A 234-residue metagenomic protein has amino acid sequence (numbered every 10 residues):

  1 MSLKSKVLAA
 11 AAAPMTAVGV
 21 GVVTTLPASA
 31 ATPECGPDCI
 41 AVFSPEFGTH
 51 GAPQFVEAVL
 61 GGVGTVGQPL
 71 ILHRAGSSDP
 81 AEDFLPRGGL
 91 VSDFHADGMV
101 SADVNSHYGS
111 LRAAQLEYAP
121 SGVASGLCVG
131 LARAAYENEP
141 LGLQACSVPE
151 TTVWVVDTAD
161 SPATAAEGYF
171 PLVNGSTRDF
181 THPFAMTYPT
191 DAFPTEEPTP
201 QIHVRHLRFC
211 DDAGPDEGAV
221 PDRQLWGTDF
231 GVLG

Functional and structural regions predicted by a protein language model:
M1-A30: Secretory targeting and sorting signals
A31-G234: Lectin-like carbohydrate-binding module/patch detector with strong preference for beta-trefoil
